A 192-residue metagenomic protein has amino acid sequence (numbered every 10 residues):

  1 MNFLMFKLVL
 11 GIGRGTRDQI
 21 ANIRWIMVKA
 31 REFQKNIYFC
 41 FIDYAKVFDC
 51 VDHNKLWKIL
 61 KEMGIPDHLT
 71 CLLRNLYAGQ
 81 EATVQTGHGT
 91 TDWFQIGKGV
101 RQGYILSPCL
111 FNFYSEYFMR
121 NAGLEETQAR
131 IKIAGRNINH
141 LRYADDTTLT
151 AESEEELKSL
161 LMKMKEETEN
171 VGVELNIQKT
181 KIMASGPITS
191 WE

Functional and structural regions predicted by a protein language model:
M1-E192: Nucleotidyl polymerases of mobile genetic elements and RNA viruses
